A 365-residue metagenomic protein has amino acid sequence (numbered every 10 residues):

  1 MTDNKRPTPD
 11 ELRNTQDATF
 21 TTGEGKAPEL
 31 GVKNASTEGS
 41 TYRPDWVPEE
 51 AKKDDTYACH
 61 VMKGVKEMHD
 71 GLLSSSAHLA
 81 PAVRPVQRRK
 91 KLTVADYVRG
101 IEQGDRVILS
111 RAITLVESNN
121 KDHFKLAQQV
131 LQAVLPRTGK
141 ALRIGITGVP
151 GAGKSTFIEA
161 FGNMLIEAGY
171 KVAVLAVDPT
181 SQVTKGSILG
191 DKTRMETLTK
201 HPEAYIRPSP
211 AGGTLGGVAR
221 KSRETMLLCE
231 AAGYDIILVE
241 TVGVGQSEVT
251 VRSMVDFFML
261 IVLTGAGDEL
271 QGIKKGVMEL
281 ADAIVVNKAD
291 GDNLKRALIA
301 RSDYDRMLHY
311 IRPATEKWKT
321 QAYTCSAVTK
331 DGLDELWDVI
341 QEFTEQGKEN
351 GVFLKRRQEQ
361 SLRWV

Functional and structural regions predicted by a protein language model:
M1-A18, A77-A80: Short polybasic linear motifs
T21-L142: Extreme N-terminal, non-catalytic leader segments that precede Walker-type/kinase nucleotide-binding cores
L92-G104, L109-T147, A152, T156-S247 (+2 more regions): Nucleotide-state-sensitive switch-loop elements of NTP-binding domains
V94-R99, A152, S209, V285-D290 (+2 more regions): Short hinge/gating elements
L109-R111, T324, D334-V365: Long, well-ordered amphipathic alpha-helical subdomains in the mid-to-C-terminal portions of large enzyme subunits
I144-T147, K319-S326: Extended hydrophobic secondary-structure segments that form protein cores and membrane-embedded regions
A204-I206, I311, A322: Generic structural signal for residues in well-ordered beta-strands
R220-A232, V242-T320, V328, D338 (+1 more regions): Conserved catalytic-core segment of NTP-binding enzymes
